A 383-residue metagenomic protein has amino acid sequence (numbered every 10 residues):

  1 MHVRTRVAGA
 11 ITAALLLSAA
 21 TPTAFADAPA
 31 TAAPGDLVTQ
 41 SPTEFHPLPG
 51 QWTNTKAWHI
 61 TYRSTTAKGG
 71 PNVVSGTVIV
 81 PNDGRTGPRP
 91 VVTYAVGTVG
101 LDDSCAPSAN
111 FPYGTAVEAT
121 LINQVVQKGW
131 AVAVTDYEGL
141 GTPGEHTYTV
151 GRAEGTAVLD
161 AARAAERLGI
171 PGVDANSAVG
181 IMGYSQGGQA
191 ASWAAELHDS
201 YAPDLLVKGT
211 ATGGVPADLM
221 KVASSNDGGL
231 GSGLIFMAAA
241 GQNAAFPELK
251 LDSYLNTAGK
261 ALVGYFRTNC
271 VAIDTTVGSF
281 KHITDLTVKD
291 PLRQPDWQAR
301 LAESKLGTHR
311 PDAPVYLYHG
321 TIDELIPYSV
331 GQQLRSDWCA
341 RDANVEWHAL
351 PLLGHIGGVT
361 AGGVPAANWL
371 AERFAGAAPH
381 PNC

Functional and structural regions predicted by a protein language model:
M1-D27: Secretory targeting and sorting signals
R6, A26-T86: Catalytic-loop region of hydrolases
T66-G129: Short, surface-exposed "cap/lid" segments of acyl-processing enzymes
L121, Y148-I170: Alpha/beta-hydrolase active-site loop
R163-G233: Primarily recognizes the serine-hydrolase "nucleophile elbow" in alpha/beta-hydrolase and SGNH/GDSL folds
G213-G307: Accessory cap/linker subdomain of secreted extracellular hydrolases
K289, D296-A299, L325, S329-C383: C-terminal catalytic histidine-bearing segment of alpha/beta-hydrolase fold enzymes
P311, Y316-D323: Short beta-strand/loop motif that positions the catalytic acidic residue of the alpha/beta-hydrolase fold
